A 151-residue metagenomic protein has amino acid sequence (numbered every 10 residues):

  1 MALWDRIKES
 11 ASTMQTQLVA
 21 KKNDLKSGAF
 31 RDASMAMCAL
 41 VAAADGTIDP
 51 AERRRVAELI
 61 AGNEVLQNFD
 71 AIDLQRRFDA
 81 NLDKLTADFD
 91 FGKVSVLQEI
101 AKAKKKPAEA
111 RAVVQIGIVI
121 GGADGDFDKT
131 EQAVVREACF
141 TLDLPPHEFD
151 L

Functional and structural regions predicted by a protein language model:
M1-L40, T47-L151: Small-residue-enriched hydrophobic alpha-helices in membranes
